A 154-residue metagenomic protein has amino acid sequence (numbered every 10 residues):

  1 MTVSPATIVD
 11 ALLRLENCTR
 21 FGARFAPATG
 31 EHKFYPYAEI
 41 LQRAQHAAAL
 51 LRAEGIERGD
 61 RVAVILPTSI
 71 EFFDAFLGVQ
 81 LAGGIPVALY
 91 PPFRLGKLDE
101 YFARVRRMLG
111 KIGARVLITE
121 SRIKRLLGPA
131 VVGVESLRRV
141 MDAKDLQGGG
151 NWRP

Functional and structural regions predicted by a protein language model:
M1-A6, R106, E135-L137, M141-P154: Flexible, low-complexity linker/hinge segments
T2-R24, Q42-A44: A short N-terminal helical cap/helix-turn-helix that marks the beginning of AMP-binding/adenylate-forming
A23-D74, R94-A103, G150-P154: Conserved AMP-binding/adenylate-forming core of the ANL superfamily
Q80: Anion (oxyanion) recognition and catalysis
G83: Structured binding elements
P91-P129, G148-R153: Conserved ATP-dependent adenylate/AMP-binding module captured primarily in the ANL superfamily
